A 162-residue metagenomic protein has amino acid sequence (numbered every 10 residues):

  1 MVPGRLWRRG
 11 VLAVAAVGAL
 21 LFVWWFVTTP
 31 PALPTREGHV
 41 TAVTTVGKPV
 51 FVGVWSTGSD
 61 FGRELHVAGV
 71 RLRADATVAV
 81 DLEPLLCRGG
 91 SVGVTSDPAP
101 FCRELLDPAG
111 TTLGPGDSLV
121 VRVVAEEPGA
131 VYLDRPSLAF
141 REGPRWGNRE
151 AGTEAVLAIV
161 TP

Functional and structural regions predicted by a protein language model:
V2-P162: Non-catalytic macromolecular-recognition regions in eukaryotic signaling proteins
